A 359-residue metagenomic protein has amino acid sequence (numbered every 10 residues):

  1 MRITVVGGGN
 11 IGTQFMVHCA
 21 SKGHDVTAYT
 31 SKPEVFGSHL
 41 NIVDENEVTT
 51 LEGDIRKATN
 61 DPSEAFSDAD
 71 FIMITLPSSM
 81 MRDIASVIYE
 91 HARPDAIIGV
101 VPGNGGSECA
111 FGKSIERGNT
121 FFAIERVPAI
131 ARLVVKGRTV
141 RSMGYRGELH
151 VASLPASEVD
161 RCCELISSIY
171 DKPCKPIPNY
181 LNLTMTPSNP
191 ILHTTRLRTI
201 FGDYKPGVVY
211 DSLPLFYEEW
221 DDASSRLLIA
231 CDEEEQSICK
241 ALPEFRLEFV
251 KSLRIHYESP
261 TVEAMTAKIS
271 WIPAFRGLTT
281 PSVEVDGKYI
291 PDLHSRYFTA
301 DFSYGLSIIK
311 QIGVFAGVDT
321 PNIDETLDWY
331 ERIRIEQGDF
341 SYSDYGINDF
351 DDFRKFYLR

Functional and structural regions predicted by a protein language model:
M1-E47: NAD(P)+-binding Rossmann beta1-loop-alpha1 motif at the extreme N-terminus of oxidoreductases
G7, T30, L76, P102 (+1 more regions): Short beta-strand/turn micro-motifs composed of small residues that flank or help shape donor/cofactor-binding pockets
I11, P128-C231: Substrate/ligand-engaging "lid" and interaction regions
G23, A69, R93-D95, G118 (+1 more regions): A general structural motif
T27-Y29, T59, M73, G99 (+1 more regions): Hydrophobic/aromatic beta-strand patches that form the interior of the parallel beta-sheet core in alpha/beta enzyme
T50-A92: Rossmann-like NAD(P)-binding element
S78-T139: Rossmann-like NAD(P)(H) cofactor-binding subdomain of soluble oxidoreductases
Y204-D211, E218, S225-R359: NAD(P)-dependent Rossmann-like dehydrogenase/reductase catalytic/cofactor-binding core
